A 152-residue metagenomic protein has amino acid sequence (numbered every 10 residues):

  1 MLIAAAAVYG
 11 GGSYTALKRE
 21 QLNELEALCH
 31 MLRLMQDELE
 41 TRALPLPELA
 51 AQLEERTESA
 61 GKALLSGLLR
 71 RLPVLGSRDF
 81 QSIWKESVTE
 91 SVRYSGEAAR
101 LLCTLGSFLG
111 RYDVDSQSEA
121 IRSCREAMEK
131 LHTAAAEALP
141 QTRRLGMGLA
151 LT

Functional and structural regions predicted by a protein language model:
M1-R71: Juxtamembrane/interface alpha-helical elements of multi-pass membrane proteins
E24, L28, S77, S95-A99: Generic alpha-helical segment signature
E26-C29, R33, R70, T89 (+2 more regions): Generic structural signal for well-ordered, non-transmembrane alpha-helical segments in soluble/cytosolic regions
P73-Q81: Charged, acidic
W84-D115: Short, non-transmembrane cytosolic segments of multipass membrane proteins
T104-L151: Membrane-interface, cytosolic juxtamembrane amphipathic helix immediately N-terminal to a transmembrane helix, enriched
